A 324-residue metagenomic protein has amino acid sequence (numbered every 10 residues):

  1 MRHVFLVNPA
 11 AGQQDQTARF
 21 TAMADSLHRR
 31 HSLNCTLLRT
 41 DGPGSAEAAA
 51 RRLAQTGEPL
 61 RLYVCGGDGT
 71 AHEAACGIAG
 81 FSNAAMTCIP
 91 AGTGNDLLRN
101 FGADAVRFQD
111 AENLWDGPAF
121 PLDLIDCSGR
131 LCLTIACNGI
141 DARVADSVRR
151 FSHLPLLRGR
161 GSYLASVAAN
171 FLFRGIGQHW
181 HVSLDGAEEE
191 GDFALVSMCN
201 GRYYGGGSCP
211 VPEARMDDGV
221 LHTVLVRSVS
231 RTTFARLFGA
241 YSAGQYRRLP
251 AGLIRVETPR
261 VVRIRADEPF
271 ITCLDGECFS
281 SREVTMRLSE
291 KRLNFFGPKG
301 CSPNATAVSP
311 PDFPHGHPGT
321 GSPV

Functional and structural regions predicted by a protein language model:
M1-L62, C76, S302-P303, P310-V324: ATP/NTP phosphate-donor binding region
P9, C65-G67, I89-A91: Glycine-rich beta-strand-to-loop/alpha-helix junction loops that act as flexible
T17, L184-D185, E190, R215 (+1 more regions): ATP/nucleoside-binding phosphotransfer catalytic cores, i.e., glycine-rich phosphate-binding loops
T40, G80-A194: Catalytic core of DAGKc-family lipid kinases
D68, V196: Short conserved active-site loop signatures built around small residues
T70-N83: Short Gly/Thr/Asp-enriched flexible loops that form oxyanion-binding sites at enzyme active sites
C137, D141, S197-V211, C278: Glycine-rich phosphate/pyrophosphate-binding beta-alpha loops
S152-S162, P212-T233: Gly/Ser/Thr-rich active-site loops/lids in small-molecule metabolic enzymes that frequently grip phosphoryl groups
